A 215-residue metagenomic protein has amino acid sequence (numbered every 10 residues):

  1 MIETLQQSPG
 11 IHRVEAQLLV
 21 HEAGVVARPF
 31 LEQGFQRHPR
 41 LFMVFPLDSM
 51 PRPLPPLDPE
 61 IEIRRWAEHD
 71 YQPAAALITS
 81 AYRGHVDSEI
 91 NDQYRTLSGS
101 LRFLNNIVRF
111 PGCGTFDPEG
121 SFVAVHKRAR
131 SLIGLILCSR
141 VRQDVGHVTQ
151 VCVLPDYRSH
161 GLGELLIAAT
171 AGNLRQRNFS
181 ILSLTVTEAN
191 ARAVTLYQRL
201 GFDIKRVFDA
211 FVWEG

Functional and structural regions predicted by a protein language model:
M1-I61, A67, F211: Acyl-donor-binding surface of acyltransferase catalytic domains
M1-L5, V153-P155, S159-Q176, T195-R199: Conserved acetyl-CoA-binding loop-helix of GNAT-fold acetyltransferases
V14-V26, P155, L184-V194, A210-G215: Conserved beta-strand-loop-alpha-helix junction that forms the acyl-donor binding cleft
E62-D92: A short beta-loop-alpha structural element at the N-terminal edge of CoA-dependent acyl/N-acetyltransferase catalytic
A81-H85, R95-D144, T149, L154: Acetyl-CoA-dependent GNAT
